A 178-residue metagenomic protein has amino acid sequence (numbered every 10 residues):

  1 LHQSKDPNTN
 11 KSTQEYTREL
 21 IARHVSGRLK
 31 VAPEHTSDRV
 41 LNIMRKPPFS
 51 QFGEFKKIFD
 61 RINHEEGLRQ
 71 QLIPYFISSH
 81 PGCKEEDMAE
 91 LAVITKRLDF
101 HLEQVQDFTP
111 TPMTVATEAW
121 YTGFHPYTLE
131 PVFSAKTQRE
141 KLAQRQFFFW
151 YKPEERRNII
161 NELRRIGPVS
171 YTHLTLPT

Functional and structural regions predicted by a protein language model:
L1-I73, I77-P81: Conserved SAM/AdoMet-binding glycine-rich loop
G82-T95: Catalytic cores of alpha/beta
V105: Active-site-adjacent helix-turn-beta-strand microarchitecture at beta-sheet edges that either contains or buttresses
T109-T114: Short, solvent-exposed turn/loop segments enriched in Gly/Ser/Thr/Pro and often Arg
T128-S170: Alpha/beta catalytic cores of nucleotide-metabolism and tRNA/nucleoside-modifying enzymes
T172-T178: Conserved small/polar residues in nucleotide/adenosyl-binding loops
